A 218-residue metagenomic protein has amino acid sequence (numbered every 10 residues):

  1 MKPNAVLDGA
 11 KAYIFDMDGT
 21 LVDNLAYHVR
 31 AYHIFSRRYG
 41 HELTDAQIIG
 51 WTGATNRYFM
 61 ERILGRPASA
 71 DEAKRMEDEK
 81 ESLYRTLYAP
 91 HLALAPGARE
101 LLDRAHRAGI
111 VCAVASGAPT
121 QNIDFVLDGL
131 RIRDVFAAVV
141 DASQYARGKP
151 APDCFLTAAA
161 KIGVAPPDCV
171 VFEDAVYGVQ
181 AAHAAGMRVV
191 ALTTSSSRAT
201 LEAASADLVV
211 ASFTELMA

Functional and structural regions predicted by a protein language model:
M1-K11, D103-H106, P119-A218: Asp-based, Mg2+/Mn2+-dependent phosphohydrolase catalytic module
P3-I110, R133: N-terminal helical cap/lid subdomain that shapes the substrate entry/recognition surface in HAD-like hydrolases
T20, S116, A151: Residue-level signature of catalytic and energy-coupling elements of molecular machines, predominantly ATP/GTP-dependent
Y88-L92, G117, G186-M187: Short, flexible loop segments at the rims of nucleotide/cofactor-binding pockets, characterized by
L94, A115, R147: Residue-level marker of regulatory loop/turn positions in helix-turn-helix DNA-binding domains and in histidine
A113-V114, A191: Hydrophobic beta-strand core positions in alpha/beta domains
